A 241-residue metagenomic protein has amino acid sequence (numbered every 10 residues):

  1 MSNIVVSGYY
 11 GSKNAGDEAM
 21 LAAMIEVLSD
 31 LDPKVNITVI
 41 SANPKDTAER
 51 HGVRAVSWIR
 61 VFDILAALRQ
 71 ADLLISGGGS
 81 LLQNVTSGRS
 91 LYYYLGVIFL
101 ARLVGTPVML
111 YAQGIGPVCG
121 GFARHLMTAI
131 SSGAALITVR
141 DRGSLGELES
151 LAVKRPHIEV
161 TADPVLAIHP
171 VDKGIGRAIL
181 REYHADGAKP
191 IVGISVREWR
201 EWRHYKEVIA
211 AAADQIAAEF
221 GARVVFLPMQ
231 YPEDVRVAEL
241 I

Functional and structural regions predicted by a protein language model:
M1-I241: Active-site anion-handling motifs in enzyme catalytic cores
